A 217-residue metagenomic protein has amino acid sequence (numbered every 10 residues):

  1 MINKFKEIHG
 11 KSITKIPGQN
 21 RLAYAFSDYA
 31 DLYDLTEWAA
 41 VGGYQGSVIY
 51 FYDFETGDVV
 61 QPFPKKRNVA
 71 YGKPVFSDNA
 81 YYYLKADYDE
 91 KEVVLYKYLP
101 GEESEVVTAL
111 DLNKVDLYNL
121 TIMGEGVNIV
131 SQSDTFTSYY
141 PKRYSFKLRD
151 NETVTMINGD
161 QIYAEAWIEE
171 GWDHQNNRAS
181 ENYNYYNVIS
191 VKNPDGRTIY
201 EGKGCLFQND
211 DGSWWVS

Functional and structural regions predicted by a protein language model:
M1-T14, L35-K65, Y88-V115, G126-G159 (+1 more regions): Surface-exposed loop/turn elements that mediate protein-protein interactions on large endomembrane-trafficking
S12-L32: N-terminal "first-domain core" detector
T14-P17, P74-V75, T121, T155-M156: Conserved beta-strand position repeated across blades of beta-propeller domains
Q19-L22, D78-N79, G124-V127, G159-Q161: Short coil/turn segments that connect the beta-strands within blades of beta-propeller domains
F26-S27, K85-A86, S131, A166-W167: Recurrent small/Gly-Pro-centered beta-turn motifs in extracellular repeat architectures
D28-L32, Y163-W172: Short regulatory "switch" loops immediately downstream of catalytic or recognition motifs within protein catalytic
T56-Y82: Blade-loop segments of beta-propeller domains
